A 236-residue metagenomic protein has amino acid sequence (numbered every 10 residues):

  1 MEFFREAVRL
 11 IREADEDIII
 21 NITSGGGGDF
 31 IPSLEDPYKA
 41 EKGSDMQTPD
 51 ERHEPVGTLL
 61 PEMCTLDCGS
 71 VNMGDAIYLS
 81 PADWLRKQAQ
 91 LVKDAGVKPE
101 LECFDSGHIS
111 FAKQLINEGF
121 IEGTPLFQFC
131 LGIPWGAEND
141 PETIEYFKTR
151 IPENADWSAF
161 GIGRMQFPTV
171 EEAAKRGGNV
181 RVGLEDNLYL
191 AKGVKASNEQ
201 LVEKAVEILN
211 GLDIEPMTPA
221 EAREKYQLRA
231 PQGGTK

Functional and structural regions predicted by a protein language model:
M1, S33-L34, K113-L115, K192-S197 (+1 more regions): Short secondary-structure transition/capping segments
M1-A7, M73, C130-L131, L188-K192: Glycine-rich, proline-tolerant flexible connector loops at the mouths of alpha/beta enzymes
M1-G26, K87-D94, Y146-W157, E199-D213: Alpha-helix-loop-beta-strand connector modules within alpha/beta enzyme cores
F4-Y78: Active-site beta->alpha loop and helix N-cap motifs at the rims of alpha/beta catalytic domains
G25-D36, A76, I109-F111, G132-A137 (+1 more regions): Flexible glycine/acidic-rich beta-alpha junction loops that bind and position SAM and/or redox cofactors in anaerobic
G26-G27, G107, M165, N187-L188 (+1 more regions): Positions that flank functional sites
E62-E185, K195-A196, Q200: Catalytic alpha/beta core domains of metabolic enzymes, predominantly
E145-R150, E171-K236: Structured C-terminal cap/extension of enzyme domains
